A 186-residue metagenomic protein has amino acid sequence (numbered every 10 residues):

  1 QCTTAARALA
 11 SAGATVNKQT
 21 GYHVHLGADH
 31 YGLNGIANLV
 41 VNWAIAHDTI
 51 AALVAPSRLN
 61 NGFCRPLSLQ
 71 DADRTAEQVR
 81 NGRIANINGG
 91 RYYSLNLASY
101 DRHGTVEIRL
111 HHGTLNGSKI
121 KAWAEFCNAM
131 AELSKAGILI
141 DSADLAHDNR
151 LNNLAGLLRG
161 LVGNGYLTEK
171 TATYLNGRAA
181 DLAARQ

Functional and structural regions predicted by a protein language model:
Q1-T15, D29-Q186: C-terminal accessory/tail domains of diverse enzymes
K18-Y22, L26: Short, conserved phosphate-binding/catalytic loop or strand-edge motifs used in phosphoryl-/nucleotidyl-transfer
